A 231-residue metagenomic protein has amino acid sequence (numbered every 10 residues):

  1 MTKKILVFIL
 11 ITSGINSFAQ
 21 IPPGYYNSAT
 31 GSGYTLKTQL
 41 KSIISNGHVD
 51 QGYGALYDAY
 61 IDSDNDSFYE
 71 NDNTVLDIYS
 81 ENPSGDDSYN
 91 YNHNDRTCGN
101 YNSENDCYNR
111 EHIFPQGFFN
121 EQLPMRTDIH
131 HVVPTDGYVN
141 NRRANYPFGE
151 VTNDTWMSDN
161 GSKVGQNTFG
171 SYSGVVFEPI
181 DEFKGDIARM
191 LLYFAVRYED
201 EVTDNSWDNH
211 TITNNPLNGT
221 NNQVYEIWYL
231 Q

Functional and structural regions predicted by a protein language model:
M1-I21: Bacterial Sec-dependent N-terminal signal peptides
S13, I44-H48, A195-E199: Generic secondary-structure transition motif, activating predominantly at the C-termini of alpha-helices
A19-D86: N-terminal module-boundary/linker segments of secreted carbohydrate-active enzymes
A55-D64, N92, G117-E121, G174-E178: Short alpha-helical segments and helix-capping/turn motifs at coil-helix boundaries
V75, N82-C107: Short, His- and charge-rich active-site/binding loops that engage polyanionic ligands
C98-N109, F114-Q231: Domain-level detector of nuclease and nuclease-like folds in predominantly extracellular/periplasmic contexts
